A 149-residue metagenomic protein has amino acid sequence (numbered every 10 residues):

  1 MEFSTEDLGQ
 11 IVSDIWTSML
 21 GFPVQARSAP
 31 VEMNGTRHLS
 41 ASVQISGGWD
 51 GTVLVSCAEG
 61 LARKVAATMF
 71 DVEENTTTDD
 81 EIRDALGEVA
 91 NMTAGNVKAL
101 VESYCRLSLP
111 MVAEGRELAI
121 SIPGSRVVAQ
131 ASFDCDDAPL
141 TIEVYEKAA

Functional and structural regions predicted by a protein language model:
M1-A149: N-terminal auxiliary interaction/assembly segments of multi-subunit proteins
